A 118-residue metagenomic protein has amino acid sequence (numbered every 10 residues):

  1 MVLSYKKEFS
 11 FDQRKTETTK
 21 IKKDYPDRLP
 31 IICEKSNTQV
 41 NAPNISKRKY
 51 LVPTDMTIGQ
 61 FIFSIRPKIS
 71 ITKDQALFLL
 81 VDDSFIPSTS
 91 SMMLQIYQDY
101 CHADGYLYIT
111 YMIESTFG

Functional and structural regions predicted by a protein language model:
M1-G118: Ubiquitin system architectures
